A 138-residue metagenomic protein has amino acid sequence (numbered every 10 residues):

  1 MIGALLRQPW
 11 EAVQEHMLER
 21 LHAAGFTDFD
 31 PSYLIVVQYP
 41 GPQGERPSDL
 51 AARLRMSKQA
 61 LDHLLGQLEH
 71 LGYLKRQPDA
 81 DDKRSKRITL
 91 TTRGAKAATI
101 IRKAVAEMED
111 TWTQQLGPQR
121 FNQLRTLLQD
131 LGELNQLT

Functional and structural regions predicted by a protein language model:
M1-D28: N-terminal leader segment of winged-helix/HTH proteins
H16, L34-Y39, K96: Pre-recognition alpha-helix immediately N-terminal to the DNA-recognition helix within helix-turn-helix or winged-helix
E19, G66-Q129: Charged, amphipathic alpha-helical coiled-coil/dimerization segments
F29-Y33, R93: N-terminal positioning helix adjacent to the helix-turn-helix/winged-helix DNA-binding module
P42-R46: Short capping segments at the starts of secondary-structure elements
A51: The alpha-helix within a helix-turn-helix
S57-A60: Helix-turn-helix DNA-binding motif, specifically the short coil turn and the N-cap/start of the second
